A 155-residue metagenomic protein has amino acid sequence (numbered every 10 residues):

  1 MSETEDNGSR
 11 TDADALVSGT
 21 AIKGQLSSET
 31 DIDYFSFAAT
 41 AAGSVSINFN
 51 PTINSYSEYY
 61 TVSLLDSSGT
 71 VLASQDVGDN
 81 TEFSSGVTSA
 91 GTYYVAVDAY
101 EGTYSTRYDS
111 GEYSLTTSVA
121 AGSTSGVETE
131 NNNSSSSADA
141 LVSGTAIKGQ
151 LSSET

Functional and structural regions predicted by a protein language model:
M1-L16, D33-S36, N54, T61-G69 (+1 more regions): C-terminal edge strands of extracellular/lumenal beta-sandwich accessory domains
R10-D12, S18-S46, N80-S84, Y94 (+2 more regions): Non-catalytic, beta-strand-enriched accessory regions in extracellular/secretory proteins and membrane protein
G24-L26, T52-N80, Y100, Q150: Surface-exposed beta-strand/loop patches in noncatalytic accessory domains and peripheral targeting/linker segments
N48-N50: Extracellular low-complexity, Gly/Ser/Thr-rich intrinsically disordered linkers and protease-sensitive activation/hinge
